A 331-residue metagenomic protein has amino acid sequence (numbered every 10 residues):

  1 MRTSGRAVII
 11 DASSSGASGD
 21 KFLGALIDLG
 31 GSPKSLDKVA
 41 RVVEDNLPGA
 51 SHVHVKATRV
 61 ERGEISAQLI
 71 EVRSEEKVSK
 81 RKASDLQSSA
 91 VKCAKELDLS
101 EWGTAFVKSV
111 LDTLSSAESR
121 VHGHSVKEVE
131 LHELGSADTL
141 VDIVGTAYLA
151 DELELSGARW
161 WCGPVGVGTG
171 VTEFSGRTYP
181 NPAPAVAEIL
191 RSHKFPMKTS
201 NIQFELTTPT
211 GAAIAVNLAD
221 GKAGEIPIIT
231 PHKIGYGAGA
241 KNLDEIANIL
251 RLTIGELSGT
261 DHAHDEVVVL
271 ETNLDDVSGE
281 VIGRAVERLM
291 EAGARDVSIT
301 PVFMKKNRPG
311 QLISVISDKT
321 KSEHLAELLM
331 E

Functional and structural regions predicted by a protein language model:
R2-V8: Extreme N-terminal starter segment of soluble prokaryotic enzymes
I9-L26, L131-E154: Conserved phosphate/anionic-ligand binding catalytic regions in large, soluble enzymes, centered on
S13-S14, V43-E44, G135-A137, P164-E173 (+1 more regions): Acidic, glycine-rich active-site loops and adjacent beta-strand->loop/helix elements that engage anionic groups
G19, E128-G135, T139, G211 (+2 more regions): Long, contiguous binding/interaction regions
D28-H122, A183, L190-M197, I202-A212 (+1 more regions): Glycine-rich nucleotide/cofactor/substrate-binding loop typically near the N-terminus or early in the first domain
P33-S35, L155-D261, N273: Mobile "lid/hinge" segments at catalytic clefts and subdomain interfaces of large enzymes
G49-A57, E101-V107, V121-E130, G157-C162 (+5 more regions): Flexible, glycine/charged-enriched surface loops at secondary-structure junctions
H264-D276: Short glycine-/aliphatic-rich beta-strand segments at the starts of folded cytosolic domains
